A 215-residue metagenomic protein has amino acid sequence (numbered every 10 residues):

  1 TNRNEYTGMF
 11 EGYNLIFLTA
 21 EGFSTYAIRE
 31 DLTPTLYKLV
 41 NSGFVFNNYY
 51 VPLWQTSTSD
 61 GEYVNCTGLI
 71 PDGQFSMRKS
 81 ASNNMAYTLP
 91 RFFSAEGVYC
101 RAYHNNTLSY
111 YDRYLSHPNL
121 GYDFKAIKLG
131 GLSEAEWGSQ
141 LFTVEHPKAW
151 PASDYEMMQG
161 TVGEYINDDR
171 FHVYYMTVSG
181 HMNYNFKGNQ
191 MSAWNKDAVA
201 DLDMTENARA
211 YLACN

Functional and structural regions predicted by a protein language model:
N2-N215: Solvent-exposed soluble domains appended to multi-pass membrane proteins
